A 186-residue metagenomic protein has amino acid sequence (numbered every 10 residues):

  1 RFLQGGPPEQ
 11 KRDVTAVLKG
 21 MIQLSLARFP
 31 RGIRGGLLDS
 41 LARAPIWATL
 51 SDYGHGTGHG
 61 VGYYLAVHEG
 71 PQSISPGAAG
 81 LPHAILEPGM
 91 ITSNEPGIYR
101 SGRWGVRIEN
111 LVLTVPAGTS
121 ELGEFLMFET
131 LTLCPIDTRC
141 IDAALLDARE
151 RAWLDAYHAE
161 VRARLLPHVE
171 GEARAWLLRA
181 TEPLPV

Functional and structural regions predicted by a protein language model:
R1-V186: Active-site neighborhoods and metal-handling regions in enzymes and metal-associated proteins
